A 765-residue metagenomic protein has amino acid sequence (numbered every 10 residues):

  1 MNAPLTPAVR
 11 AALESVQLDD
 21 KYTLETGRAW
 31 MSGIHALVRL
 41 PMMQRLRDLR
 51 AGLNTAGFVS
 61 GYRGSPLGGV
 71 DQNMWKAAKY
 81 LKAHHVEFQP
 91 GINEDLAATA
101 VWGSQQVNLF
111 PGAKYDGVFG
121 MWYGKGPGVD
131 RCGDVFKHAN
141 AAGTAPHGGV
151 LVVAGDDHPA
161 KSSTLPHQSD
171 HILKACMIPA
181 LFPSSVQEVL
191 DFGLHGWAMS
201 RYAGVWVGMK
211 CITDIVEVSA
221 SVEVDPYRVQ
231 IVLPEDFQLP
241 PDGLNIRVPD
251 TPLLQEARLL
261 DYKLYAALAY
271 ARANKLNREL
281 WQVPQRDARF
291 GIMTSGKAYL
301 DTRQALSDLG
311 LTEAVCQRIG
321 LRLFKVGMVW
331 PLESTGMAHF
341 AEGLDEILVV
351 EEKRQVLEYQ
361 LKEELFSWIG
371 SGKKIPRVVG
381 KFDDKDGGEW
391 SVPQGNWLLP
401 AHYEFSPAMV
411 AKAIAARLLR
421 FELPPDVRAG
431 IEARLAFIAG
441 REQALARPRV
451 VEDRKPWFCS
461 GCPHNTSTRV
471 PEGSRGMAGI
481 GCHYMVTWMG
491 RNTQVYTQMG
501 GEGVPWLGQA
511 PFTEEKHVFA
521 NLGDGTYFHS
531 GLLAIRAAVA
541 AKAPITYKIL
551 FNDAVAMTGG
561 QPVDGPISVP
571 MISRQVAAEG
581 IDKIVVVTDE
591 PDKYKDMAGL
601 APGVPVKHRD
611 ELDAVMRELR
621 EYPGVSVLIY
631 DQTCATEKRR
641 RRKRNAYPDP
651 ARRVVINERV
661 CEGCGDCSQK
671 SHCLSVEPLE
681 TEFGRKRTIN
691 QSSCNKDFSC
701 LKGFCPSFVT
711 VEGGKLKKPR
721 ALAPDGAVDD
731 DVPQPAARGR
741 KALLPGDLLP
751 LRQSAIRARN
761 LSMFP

Functional and structural regions predicted by a protein language model:
N2-L40, Q44, P183-F458, I480 (+5 more regions): Flexible, low-complexity linker and terminal segments
N2-V186, I212-D214, Q285-A288, M293 (+2 more regions): Thiamine diphosphate
L37, L67-D71, D95-W102, G128-F136 (+6 more regions): Short glycine/serine/threonine-rich phosphate/pyrophosphate-binding segments that cradle anionic phosphate groups
V70, A97, M337, S467 (+12 more regions): Extended, hydrophobic alpha-helical segments in both membrane/secreted and soluble proteins
M74-K79, Q105-Q106, F136-A141, H167-D170 (+10 more regions): Short, solvent-exposed amphipathic alpha-helical segments in soluble enzyme and RNA/protein-processing domains
K79-I92, A141-V153, V232-D242, K542-L550 (+1 more regions): A glycine-rich helix N-cap at a beta->alpha junction
H138-P146, H158-A175, E363-G380, Q498 (+5 more regions): Flexible glycine/proline-rich, aromatic-decorated loop/lid segments
V486-V625: Thiamine diphosphate
